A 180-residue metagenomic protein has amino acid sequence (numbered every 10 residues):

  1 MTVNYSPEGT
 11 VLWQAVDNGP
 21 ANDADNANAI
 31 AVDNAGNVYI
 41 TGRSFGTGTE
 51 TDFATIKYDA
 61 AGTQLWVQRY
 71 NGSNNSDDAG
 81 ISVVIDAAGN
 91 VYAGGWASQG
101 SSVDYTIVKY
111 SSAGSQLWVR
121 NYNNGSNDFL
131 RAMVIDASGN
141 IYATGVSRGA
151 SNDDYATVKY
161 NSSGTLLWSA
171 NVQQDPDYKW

Functional and structural regions predicted by a protein language model:
M1-W180: A sequence-level/structural motif corresponding to short, flexible coil/turn segments enriched in small polar residues
